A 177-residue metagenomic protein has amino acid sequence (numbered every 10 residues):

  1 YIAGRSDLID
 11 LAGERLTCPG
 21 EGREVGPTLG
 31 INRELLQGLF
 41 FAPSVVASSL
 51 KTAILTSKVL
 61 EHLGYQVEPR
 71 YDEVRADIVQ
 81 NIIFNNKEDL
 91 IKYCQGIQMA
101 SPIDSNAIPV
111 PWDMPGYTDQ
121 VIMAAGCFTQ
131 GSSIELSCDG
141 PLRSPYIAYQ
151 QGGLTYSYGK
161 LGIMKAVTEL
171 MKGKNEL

Functional and structural regions predicted by a protein language model:
I2-D89, G162, L170-L177: Active-site C-terminal subdomain of aminotransferase-like
P69-R70, A76-E176: Conserved C-terminal alpha-helix-loop-beta "cap" of PLP-dependent enzymes that closes/shapes the active-site mouth
